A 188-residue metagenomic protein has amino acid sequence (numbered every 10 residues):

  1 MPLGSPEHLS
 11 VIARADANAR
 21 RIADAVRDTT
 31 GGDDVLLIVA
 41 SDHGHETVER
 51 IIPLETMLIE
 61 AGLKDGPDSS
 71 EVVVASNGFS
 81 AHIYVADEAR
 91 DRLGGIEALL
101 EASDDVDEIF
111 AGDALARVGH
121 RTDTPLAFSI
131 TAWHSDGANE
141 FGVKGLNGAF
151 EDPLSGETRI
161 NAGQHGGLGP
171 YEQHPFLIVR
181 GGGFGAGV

Functional and structural regions predicted by a protein language model:
M1, S41, T131-H134: Short, well-ordered beta-to-alpha junction loops that form the rim of enzyme active sites and present histidine/acidic
M1-L37, G95, A162: A long, amphipathic alpha-helix that forms part of the scaffold/cap immediately adjacent to metal-dependent active
P2-H8, I52-L58, V143-N147: Short secondary-structure boundary/capping segments
E7-S10, R14-A17, R21, V48-E49 (+4 more regions): Generic recognition of stable, solvent-exposed alpha-helical segments in well-folded globular domains
R20, H43-G44, G163, G181: Glycine-centered flexibility sites
A25-V26, D33-A86: Acidic/histidine-rich catalytic neighborhood
S70-V188: Active-site neighborhoods of enzymes that stabilize oxyanions during catalysis
